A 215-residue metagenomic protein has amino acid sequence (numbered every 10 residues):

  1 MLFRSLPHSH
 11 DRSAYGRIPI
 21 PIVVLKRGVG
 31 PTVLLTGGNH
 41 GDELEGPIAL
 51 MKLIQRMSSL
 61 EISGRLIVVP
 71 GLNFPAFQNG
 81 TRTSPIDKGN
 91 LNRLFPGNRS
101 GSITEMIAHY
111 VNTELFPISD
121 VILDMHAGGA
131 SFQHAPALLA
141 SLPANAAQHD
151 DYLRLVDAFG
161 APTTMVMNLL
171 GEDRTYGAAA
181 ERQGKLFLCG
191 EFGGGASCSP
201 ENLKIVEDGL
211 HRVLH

Functional and structural regions predicted by a protein language model:
M1-H215: Structured catalytic-domain cores with a bias toward divalent-metal coordination
